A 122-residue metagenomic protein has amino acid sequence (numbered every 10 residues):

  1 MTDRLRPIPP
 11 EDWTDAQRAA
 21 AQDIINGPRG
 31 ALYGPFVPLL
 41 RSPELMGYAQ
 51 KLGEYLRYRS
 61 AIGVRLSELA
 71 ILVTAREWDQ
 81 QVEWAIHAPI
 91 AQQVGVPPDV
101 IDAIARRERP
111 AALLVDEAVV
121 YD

Functional and structural regions predicted by a protein language model:
M1-I62, P97-P98, R109-P110: Acidic, glycine/proline-rich low-complexity segments that act as flexible tails and inter-domain linkers
D3, G30, G47-L52, E68-L69 (+2 more regions): A generic alpha-helix surface/boundary motif
Q22, G30, L56, V73 (+4 more regions): General N-terminal targeting signals
V37, I71-L72: Generic alpha-helical structural context detector
L45, I62, L66-E68, T74-V100: Conserved alpha-helical segments that form or flank metal/cofactor-binding pockets of metalloenzymes
L52, L72-V73, H87, I104-R107: Short acidic/histidine-centered micro-motifs embedded in hydrophobic/aromatic stretches that mark compact functional
D99-D122: Alpha-helical ds-nucleic-acid-binding substructure associated with the helix-hairpin-helix region of base-excision DNA
